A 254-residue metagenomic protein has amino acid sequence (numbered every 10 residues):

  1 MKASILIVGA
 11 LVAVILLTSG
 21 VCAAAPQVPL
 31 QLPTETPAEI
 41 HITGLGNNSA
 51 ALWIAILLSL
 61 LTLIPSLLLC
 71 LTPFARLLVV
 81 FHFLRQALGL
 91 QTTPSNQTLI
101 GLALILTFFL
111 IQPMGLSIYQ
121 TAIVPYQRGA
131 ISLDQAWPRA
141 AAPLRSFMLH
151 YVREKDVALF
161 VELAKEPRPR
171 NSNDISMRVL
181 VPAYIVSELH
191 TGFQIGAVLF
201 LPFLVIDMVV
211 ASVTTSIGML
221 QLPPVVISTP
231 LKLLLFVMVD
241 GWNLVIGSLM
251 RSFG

Functional and structural regions predicted by a protein language model:
M1-Q27: N-terminal secretory/membrane targeting signals
A25-G254: Hydrophobic alpha-helical segments and their helix-loop boundaries in membrane and membrane-proximal proteins
